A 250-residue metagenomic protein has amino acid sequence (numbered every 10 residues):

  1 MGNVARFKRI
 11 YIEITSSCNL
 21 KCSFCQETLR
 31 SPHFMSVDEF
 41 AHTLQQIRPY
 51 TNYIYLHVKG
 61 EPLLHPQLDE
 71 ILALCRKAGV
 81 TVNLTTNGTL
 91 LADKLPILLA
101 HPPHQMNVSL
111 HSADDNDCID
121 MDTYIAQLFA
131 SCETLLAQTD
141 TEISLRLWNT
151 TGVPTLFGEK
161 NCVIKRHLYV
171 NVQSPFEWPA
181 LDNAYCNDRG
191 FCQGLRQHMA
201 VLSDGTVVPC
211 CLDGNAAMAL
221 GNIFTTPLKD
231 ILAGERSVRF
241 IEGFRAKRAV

Functional and structural regions predicted by a protein language model:
M1-Q105, D117-I119: Conserved alpha-helical substructure of the radical SAM core
T15, N19, R189, V250: Residues immediately within or flanking Cys/His clusters that coordinate Zn2+ in small zinc-binding modules
R48-P49, K94-D115, F157-E177: Structural recognition of alpha->loop->beta junctions
D120-T134: Well-ordered, non-membrane alpha-helical segments in soluble/globular domains
T134-V153, E159-N187, L212-V250: C-terminal accessory region of radical SAM enzymes
Q193-L195: Short, small/polar residue-rich loop motifs at catalytic or cofactor-binding pockets
V201-L202: Short, acidic, Ser/Thr-enriched surface-loop or helix-capping motifs
